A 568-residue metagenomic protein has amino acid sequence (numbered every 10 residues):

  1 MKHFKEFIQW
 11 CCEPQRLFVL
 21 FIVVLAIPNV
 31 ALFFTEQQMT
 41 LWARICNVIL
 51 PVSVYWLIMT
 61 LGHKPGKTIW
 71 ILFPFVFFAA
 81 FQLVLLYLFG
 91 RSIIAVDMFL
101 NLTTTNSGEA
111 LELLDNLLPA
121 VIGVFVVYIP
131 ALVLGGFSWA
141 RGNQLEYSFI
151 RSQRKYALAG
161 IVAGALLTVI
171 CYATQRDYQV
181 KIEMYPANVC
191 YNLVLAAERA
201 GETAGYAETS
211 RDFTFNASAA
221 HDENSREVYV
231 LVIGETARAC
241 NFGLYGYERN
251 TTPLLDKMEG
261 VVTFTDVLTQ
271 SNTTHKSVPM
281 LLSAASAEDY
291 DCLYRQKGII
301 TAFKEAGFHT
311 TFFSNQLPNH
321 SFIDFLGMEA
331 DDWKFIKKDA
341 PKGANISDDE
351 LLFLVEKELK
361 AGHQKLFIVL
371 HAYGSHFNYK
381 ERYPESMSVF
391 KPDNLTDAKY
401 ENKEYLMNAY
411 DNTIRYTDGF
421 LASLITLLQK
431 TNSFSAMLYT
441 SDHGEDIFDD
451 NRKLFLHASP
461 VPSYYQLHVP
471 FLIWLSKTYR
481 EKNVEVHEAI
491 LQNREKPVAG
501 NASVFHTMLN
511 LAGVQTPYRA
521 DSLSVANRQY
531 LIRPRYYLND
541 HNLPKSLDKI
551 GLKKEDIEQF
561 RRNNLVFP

Functional and structural regions predicted by a protein language model:
M1-Y185: Transmembrane and membrane-interface helices of multi-pass, inner-membrane envelope-modifying transferases
I8-L20, K64-T68, T301, P318 (+3 more regions): Membrane-interface soluble catalytic domains
W42, Q179-V180, A287-Y290, P341-K342 (+5 more regions): Active-site rim elements
Y55-W56, F353-E356, N394-M437: A long, amphipathic alpha-helix that forms part of the scaffold/cap immediately adjacent to metal-dependent active
G160-L231, T236-D397, G500-N501, H506-L531: Active-site-proximal alpha/beta segments of enzymes that process anionic O-linked groups
V230-L231, T413-L456, F505-L509: Metal-dependent active-site segment of extracytoplasmic phospho-/sulfohydrolases and closely related
G246-N250, S433-F434, T440-E485: Histidine-centered active-site microenvironments of extracellular/periplasmic hydrolases and transferases
S386-K403, Y479-A489: Flexible internal linker/loop segments at domain or repeat junctions
